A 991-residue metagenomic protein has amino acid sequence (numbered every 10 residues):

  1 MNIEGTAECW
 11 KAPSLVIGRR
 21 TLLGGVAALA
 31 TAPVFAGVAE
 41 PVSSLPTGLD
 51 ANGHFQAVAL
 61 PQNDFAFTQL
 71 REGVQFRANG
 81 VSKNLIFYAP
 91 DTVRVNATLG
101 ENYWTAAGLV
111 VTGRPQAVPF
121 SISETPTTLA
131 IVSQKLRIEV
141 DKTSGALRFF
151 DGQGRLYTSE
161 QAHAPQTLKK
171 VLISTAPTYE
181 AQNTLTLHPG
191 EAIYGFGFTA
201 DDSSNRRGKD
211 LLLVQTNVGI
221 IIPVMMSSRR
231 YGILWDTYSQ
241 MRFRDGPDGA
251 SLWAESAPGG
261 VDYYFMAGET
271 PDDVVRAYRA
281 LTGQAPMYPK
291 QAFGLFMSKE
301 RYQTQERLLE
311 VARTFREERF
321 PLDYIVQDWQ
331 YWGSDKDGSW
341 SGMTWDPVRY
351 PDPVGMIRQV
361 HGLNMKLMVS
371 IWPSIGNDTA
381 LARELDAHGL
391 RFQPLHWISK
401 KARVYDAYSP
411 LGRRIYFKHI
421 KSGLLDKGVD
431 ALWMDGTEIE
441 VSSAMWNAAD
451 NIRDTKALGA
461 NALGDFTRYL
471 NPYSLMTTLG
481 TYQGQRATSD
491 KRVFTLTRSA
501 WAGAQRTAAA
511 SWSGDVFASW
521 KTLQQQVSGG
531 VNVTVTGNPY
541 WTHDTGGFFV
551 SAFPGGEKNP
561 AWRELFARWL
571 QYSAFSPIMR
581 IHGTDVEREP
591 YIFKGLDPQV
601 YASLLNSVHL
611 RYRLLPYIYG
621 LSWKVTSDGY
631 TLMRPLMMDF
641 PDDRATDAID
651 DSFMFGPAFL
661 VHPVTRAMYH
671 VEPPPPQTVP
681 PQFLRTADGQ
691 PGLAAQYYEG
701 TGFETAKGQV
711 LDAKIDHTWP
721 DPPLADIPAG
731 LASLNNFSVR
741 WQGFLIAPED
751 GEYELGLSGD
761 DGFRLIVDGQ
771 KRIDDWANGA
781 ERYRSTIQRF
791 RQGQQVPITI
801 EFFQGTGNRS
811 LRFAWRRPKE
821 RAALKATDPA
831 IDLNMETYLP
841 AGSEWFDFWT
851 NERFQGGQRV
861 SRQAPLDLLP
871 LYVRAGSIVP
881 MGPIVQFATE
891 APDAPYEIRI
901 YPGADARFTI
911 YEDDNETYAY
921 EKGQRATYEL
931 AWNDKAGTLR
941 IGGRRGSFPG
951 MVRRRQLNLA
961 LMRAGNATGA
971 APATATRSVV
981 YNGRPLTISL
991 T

Functional and structural regions predicted by a protein language model:
M1-I17, G24-V34: N-terminal secretory signal peptides
E40-F67, R71, I86-L129, T167-K170 (+2 more regions): A low-complexity, Ser/Thr/Gly/Pro-enriched, surface-exposed linker/loop concept that marks segments flanking
R77-A78, F120-P289, K299-E300, Q305 (+5 more regions): Catalytic and substrate-binding clefts that recognize carbohydrates or anionic sugar/phosphate headgroups
L85, I131, K135, L660-P663 (+1 more regions): Short, well-ordered beta-strand segments enriched in hydrophobic/aromatic residues
T105-P119, F392-L395, I727-L731, L765-I787 (+2 more regions): Solvent-exposed beta-strand/loop surfaces of large extracellular or lumenal domains
P321-L604, D639-P641: Aromatic- and carboxylate-enriched substrate-binding clefts and catalytic-loop regions of carbohydrate-active enzymes
Y482-G484, D490-V493, A500-A510, V533-H543 (+4 more regions): Catalytic core of carbohydrate-active enzymes
P673-D832: Acidic/polar, compositionally biased interaction segments
